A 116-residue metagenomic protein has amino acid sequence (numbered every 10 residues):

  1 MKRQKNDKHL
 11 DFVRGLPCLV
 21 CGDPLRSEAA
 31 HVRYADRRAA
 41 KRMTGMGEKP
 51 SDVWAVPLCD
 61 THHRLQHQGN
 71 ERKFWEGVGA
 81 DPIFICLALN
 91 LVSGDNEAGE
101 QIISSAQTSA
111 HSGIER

Functional and structural regions predicted by a protein language model:
M1-P17, G22-R26, M43, E48-D60 (+1 more regions): Extended charged
A29: Short hydrophobic beta-strand that contains or immediately precedes a catalytic carboxylate
V32, R37-E48: Short, surface-exposed loop/helix-turn segments at secondary-structure junctions that function as lids/hinges flanking
